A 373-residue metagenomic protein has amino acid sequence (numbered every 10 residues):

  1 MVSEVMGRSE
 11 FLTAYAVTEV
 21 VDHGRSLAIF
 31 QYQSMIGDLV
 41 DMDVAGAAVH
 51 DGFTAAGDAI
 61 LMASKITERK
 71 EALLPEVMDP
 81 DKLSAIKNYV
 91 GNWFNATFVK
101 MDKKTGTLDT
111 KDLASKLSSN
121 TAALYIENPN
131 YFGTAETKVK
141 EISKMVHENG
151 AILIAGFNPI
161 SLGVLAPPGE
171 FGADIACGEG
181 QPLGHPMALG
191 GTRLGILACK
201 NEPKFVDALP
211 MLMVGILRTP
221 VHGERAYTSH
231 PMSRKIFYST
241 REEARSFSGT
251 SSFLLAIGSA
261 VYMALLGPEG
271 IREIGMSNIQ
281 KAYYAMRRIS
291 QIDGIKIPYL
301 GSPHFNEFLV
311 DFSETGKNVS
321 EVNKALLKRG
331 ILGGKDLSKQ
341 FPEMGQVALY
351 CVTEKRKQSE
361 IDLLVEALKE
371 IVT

Functional and structural regions predicted by a protein language model:
E4-A55: Conserved N-terminal alpha-helix of the aminotransferase class I/II PLP-enzyme fold
A16-V20, D41-A47, R69-L74, A123-N128 (+4 more regions): Glycine- and acidic
G24-L27, Q31, D51-T54, V77 (+15 more regions): Conserved active-site and cofactor/substrate-binding residues in soluble primary-metabolism enzymes
V44-A47, A96-F98, I297, G333: Generic structural signal for residues in well-ordered beta-strands
T54-E224, V310, G316, S320-K324 (+4 more regions): Conserved PLP-enzyme active-site core in the AAT-like
T67-E68, N92-N95, I175-G178, R234-R241 (+3 more regions): Short acidic (Asp/Glu) and glycine-rich catalytic loops that position anionic groups and cofactors
L183-D293, P298-G301: Active-site C-terminal subdomain of aminotransferase-like
E269-L363: Conserved C-terminal alpha-helix-loop-beta "cap" of PLP-dependent enzymes that closes/shapes the active-site mouth
